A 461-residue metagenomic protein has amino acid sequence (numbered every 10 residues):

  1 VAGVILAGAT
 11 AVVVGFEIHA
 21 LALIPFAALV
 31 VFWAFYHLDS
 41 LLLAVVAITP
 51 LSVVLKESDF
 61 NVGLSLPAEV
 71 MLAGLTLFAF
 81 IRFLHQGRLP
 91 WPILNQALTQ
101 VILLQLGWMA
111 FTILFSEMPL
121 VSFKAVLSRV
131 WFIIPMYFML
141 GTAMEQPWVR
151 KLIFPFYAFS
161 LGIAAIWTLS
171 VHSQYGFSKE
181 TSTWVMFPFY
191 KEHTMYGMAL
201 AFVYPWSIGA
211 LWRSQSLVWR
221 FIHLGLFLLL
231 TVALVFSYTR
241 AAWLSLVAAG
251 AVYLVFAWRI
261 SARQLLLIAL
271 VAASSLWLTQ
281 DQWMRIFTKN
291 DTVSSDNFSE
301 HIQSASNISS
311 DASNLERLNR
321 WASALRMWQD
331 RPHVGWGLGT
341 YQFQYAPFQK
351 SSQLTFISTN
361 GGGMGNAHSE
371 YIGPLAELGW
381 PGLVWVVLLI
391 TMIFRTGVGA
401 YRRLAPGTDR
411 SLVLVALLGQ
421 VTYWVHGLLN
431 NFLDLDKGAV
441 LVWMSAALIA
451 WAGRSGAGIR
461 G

Functional and structural regions predicted by a protein language model:
V1-V13, F26-W33, T76, I102-L114 (+10 more regions): Alpha-helical transmembrane segments of multi-pass inner-membrane proteins
A2-L23, F60-L75, G373-I390: Membrane-interface anchor segments at the N-terminal boundary of transmembrane helices in multi-pass membrane enzymes
V13-F16, S58-V62, F115-K124, V235-F236 (+1 more regions): Membrane-interface helix caps and helix-loop-helix hairpins in membrane proteins
G15, L169-Y175, V232, F236 (+5 more regions): A membrane-periplasm/extracellular boundary helix in multi-pass inner-membrane enzymes that assemble envelope glycans
F16-A20, V62-M71, K124-S128, P188-V203 (+4 more regions): Membrane-interface micro-motifs in multi-pass membrane enzymes
F32-A125, Y423: N-terminal hydrophobic segments of proteins, predominantly signal-anchor/transmembrane helices of inner/organellar
A47, V53-E57, Y371-L378, S411-W451: Membrane helix-loop boundary segments at the extracytoplasmic
S178, F187, N307-A322, R326 (+3 more regions): Long extracytoplasmic/lumenal interhelical loops at the membrane interface of multi-pass membrane proteins
